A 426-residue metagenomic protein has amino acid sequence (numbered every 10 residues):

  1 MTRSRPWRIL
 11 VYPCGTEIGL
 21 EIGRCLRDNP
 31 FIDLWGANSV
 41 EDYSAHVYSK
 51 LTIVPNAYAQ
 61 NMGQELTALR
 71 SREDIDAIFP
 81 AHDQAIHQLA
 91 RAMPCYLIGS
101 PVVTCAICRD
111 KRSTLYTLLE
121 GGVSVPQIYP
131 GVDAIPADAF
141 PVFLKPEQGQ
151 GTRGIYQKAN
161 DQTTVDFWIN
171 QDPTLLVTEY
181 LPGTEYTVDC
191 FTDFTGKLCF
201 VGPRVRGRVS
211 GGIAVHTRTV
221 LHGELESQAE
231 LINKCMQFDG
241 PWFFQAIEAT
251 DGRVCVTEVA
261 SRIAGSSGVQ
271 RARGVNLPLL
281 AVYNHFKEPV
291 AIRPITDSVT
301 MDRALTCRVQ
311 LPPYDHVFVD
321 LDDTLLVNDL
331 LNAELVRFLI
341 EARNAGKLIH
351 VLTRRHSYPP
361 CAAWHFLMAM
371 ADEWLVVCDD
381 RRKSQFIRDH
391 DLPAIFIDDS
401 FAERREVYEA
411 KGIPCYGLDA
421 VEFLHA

Functional and structural regions predicted by a protein language model:
M1-A37, E73-D74, F194, C235 (+4 more regions): Preference for protein termini
M1-V102, G417-D419: ATP-binding N-terminal substructure of ATP-dependent carboxylate-amine bond-forming enzymes
C14, D320-D322, F396-S400: Acidic di-acidic motifs
E73, V220-S227, L231-D315: ATP-dependent carboxylate activation and anion-phosphoryl transfer catalytic cores that bind Mg-ATP to form
C105-P182, F194-T195, G223: Active-site nucleotide/adenylate-binding loops and adjacent lid/helix of ATP-dependent enzymes
A159-M236, I247-C255: Phosphate-binding site of ATP-dependent enzymes
R293-R381: Alpha-helical substrate-recognition element adjacent to the catalytic core
K383-A402, V407: Conserved Lys-Pro-Asp/Glu-containing loop-to-beta segment of HAD-superfamily phosphomonoesterases, centered on
